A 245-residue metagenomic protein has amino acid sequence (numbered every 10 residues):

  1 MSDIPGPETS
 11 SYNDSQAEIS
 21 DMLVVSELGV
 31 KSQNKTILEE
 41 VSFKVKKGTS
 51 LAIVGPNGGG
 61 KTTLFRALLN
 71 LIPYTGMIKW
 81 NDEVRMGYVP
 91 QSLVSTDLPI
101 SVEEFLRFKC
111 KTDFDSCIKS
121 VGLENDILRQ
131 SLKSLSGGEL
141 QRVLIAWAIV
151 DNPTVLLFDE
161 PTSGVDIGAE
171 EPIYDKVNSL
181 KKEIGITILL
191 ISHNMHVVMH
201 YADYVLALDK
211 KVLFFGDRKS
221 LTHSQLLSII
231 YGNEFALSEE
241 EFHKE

Functional and structural regions predicted by a protein language model:
D113-I127: Conserved ABC ATPase "signature" region
S131-L135, E139: Conserved ABC ATPase signature
I145: Hydrophobic anchor residue at the start of the ABC signature
L156-D159: Catalytic Walker B motif of ABC-type/P-loop ATPase nucleotide-binding domains
S192-H193: H-loop/switch region of ABC-family ATPase nucleotide-binding domains
V205-D217: H-loop (His-switch) and adjacent beta-strand-loop-beta switch element of ABC-type ATPase nucleotide-binding domains
H223, I230-E245: ABC ATPase nucleotide-binding domains
